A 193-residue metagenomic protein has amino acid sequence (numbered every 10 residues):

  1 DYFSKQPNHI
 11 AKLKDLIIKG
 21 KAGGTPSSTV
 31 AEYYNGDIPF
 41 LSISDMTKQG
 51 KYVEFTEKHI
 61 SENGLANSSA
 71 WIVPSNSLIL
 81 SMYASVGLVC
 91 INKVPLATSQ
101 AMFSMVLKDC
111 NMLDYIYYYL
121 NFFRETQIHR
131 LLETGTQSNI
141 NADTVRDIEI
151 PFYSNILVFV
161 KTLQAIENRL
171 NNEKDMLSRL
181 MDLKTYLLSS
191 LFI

Functional and structural regions predicted by a protein language model:
D1-G24, F40, S154-N155, Q164-L191: Non-catalytic DNA-recognition/assembly elements of restriction-modification systems
F3-Q49, G64-S69, R130: Low-complexity, Lys/Gly-biased intrinsically disordered segments
K21, S81-A84, L107-C110, N121-I128 (+5 more regions): Hydrophobic alpha-helix feature that most strongly marks membrane-spanning transmembrane helices and their immediate
S42-I43, K58-F122, E133: A short beta-sheet element
T47-H59: Short, basic/aromatic beta-hairpin or loop at an interaction surface
M82, L96-F103, E133-L157: A short glycine-rich beta-alpha junction/loop motif
